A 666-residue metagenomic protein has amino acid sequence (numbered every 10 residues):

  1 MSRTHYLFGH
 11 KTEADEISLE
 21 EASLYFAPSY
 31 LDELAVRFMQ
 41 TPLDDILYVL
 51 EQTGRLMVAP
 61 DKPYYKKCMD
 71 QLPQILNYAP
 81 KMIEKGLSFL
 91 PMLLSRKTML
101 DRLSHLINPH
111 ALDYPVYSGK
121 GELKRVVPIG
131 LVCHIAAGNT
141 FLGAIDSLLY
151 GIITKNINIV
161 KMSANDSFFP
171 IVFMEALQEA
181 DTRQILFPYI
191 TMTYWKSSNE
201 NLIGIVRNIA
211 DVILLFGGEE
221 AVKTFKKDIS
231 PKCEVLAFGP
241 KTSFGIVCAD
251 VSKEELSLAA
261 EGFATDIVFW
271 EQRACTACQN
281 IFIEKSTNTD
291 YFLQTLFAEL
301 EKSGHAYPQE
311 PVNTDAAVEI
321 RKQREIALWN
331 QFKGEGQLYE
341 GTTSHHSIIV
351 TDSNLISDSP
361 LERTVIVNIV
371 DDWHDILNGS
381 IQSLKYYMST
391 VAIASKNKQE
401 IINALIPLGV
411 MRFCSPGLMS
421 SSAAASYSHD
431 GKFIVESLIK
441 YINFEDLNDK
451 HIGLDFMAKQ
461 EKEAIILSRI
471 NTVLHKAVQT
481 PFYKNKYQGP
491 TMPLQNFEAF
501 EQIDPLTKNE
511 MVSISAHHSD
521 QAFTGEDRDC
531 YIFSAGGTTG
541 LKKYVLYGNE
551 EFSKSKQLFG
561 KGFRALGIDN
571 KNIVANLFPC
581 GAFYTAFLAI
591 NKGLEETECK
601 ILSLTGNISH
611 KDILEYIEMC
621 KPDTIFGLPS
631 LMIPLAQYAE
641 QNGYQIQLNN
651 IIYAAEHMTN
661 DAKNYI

Functional and structural regions predicted by a protein language model:
M1-V132, L447-S534, T539-Q557, K561-A565: Nucleotide 5′-phosphate-binding alpha/beta core
S104, N108-A180, N549, F563-F578 (+2 more regions): Conserved small-residue-rich beta-alpha loop and adjacent elements that most often cradle the phosphate/pyrophosphate
V132, A477, A535-T538, V574 (+3 more regions): Conserved S/T- and glycine-rich ATP-binding loop of Class I adenylate-forming
C133-H134, F141, N158-A164, P188-Y194 (+2 more regions): Short beta-strand->loop structural element characteristic of the AMP-binding/adenylate-forming
D181-T287, S421, S428-D446: Conserved NAD(P)+-binding/catalytic subdomain of aldehyde/semialdehyde dehydrogenases
E261, W270-M388, Q399-L408, F413-L438: NAD(P)-dependent aldehyde/semialdehyde dehydrogenase
N549-K561, I573-I633: AMP-binding/adenylate-forming
N650-I666: Short gly/Ser/Thr-rich phosphate-binding loop of adenylate-forming enzymes
